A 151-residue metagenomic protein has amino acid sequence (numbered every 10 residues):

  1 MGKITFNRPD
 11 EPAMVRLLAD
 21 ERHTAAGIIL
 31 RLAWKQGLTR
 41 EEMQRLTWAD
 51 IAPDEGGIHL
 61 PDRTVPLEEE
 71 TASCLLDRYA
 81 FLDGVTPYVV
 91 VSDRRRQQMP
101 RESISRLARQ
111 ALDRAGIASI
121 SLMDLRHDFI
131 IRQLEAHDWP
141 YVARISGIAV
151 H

Functional and structural regions predicted by a protein language model:
M1-M14, P61-E70, D83-T86: DNA breakage-rejoining catalytic core of tyrosine-based enzymes
F6-R40: Basic, Lys/Arg- and aromatic-enriched nucleic-acid-binding interface segment
D10-E11, H23-G27, R101, S105 (+1 more regions): Short, leucine-enriched amphipathic alpha-helices that occur as contiguous helical runs
I29-L30, E41-L46, V142: Alpha-helix N-cap/helix-start motif at helix boundaries, enriched for small hydrophobics
Q36, E41, R45-L75: Conserved tyrosine-mediated DNA breakage-rejoining catalytic core shared by Y-recombinases
E68-A118: Active-site/catalytic core of tyrosine-dependent DNA strand-transfer enzymes
M99-P100, I148-H151: Short, basic interhelical loop/turn and adjoining N-cap of the next helix at nucleic-acid- or acidic-partner-contacting
S105-I148: Short, basic (Lys/Arg/His-rich) helix/loop patches that form interaction surfaces in the mid-to-C-terminal regions
